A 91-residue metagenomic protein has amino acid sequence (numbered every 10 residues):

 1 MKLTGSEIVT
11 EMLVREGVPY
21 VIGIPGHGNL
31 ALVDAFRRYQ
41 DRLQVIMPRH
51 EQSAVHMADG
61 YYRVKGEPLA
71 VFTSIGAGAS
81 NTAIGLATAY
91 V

Functional and structural regions predicted by a protein language model:
M1-V91: N-terminal alpha/beta PP-like core and its mobile active-site loop of ThDP/TPP-dependent enzymes
